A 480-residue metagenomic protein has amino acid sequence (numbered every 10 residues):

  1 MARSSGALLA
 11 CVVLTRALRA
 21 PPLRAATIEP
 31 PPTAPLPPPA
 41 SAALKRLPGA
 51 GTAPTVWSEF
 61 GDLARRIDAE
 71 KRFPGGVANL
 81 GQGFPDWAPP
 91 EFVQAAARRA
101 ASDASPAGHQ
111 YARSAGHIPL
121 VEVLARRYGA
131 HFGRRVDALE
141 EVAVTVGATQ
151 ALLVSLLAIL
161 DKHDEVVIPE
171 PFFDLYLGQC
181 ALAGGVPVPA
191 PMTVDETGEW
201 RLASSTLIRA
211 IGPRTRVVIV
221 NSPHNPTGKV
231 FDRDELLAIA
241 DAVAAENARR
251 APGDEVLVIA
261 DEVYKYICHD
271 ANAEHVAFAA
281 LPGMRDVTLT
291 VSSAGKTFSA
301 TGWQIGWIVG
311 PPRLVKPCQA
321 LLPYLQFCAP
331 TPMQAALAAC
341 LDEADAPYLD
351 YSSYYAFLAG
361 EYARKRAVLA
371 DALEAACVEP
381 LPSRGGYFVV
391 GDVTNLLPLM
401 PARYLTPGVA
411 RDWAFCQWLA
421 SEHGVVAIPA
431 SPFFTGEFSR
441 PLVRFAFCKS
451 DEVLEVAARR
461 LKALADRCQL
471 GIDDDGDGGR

Functional and structural regions predicted by a protein language model:
A2-L18, P22-A25: N-terminal chloroplast transit peptides
R19-P38, D477-R480: N-terminal organelle-targeting presequences
P48-G147, V154, C340-E343, P347-Y348 (+3 more regions): N-terminal small-domain helix-loop-helix segment of the aminotransferase-like
P106-A251, Y266-I267, A271-L281, D473-G479: Conserved core of the PLP fold type I
R126, I208, P401-R403, G408-R411 (+2 more regions): PLP-dependent enzyme catalytic core of the Aspartate aminotransferase-like
Y266, L281-A320, A329-P332, P441: Active-site PLP attachment segment
A329-L358: Structural motif of enzymes handling amino- and sulfur-group chemistry
A338, Y354-A370, P380-R403: Conserved glycine-rich beta-strand-loop-beta hairpin in the small C-terminal domain of fold type I
